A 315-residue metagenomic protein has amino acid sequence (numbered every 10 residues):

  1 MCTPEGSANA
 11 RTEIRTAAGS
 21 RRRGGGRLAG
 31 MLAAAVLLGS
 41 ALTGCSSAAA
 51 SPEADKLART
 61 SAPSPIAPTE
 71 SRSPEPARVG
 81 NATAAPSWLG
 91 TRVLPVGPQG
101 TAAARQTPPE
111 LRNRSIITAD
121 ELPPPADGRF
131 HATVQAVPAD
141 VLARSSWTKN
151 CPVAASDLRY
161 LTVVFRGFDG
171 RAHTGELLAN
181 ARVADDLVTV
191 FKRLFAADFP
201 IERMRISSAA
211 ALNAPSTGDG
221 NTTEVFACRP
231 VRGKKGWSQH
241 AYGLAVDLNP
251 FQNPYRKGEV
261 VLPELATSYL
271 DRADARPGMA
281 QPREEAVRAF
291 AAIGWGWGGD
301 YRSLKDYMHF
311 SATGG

Functional and structural regions predicted by a protein language model:
T3, R11-A35: N-terminal export and membrane-targeting signals
L28-L32, G39-D140: N-terminal low-complexity, Pro/Thr-rich disordered segments that flank secretion/membrane-targeting signals
P86-L111, P230-G315: Catalytic cores and adjacent binding grooves of peptidoglycan-active enzymes
N113-T118, A132-D169: Basic/polar, acidic-poor N-terminal "presequence/leader" segments that form or can form short amphipathic helices
V134, F165-D169, F191-D198, P230 (+3 more regions): Sec/Tat-exported extracytoplasmic proteins
D140-K149, A172-A181, C228-K234: N-terminal post-signal-peptidase region of extra-cytosolic proteins
N150-G218: Active-site acidic/histidine clusters and adjacent loop/turn architecture that either coordinate catalytic ions
K192, D198-E202, S216-P230, K234-P250: Mid-length scaffold segments of soluble, non-membrane domains
